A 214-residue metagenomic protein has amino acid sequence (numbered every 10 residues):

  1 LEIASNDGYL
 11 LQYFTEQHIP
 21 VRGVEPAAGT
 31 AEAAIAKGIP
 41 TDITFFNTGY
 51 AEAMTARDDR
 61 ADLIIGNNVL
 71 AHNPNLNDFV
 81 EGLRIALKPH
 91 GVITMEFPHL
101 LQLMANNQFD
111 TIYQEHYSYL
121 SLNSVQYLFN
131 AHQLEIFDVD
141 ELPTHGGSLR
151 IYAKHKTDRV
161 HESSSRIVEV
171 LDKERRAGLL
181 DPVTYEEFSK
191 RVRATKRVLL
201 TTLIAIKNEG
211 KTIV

Functional and structural regions predicted by a protein language model:
D7-I19: Conserved SAM-binding loop of SAM-dependent methyltransferases across substrates and taxa, primarily the Class I
P20-E25: Conserved SAM-binding motif I beta-strand of class I
A27-G29: Conserved SAM/SAH-binding beta-strand->alpha-helix loop
G38-A53: Conserved SAM-binding strand-loop segment of SAM-dependent methyltransferases
D62-I65: A conserved beta-strand element that flanks and buttresses the S-adenosyl-L-methionine
N77-V92: A short glycine-rich, Lys/Arg-flanked "PGG" loop and its adjoining helix->strand segment in the class I
M95-S118, L122-V125, F129: Short, glycine-/aromatic-enriched active-site segment of Class I SAM-dependent methyltransferases
H145-T195: Flexible, glycine-/basic-rich loop-and-beta segments that form/coincide with the SAM-dependent methyltransferase
